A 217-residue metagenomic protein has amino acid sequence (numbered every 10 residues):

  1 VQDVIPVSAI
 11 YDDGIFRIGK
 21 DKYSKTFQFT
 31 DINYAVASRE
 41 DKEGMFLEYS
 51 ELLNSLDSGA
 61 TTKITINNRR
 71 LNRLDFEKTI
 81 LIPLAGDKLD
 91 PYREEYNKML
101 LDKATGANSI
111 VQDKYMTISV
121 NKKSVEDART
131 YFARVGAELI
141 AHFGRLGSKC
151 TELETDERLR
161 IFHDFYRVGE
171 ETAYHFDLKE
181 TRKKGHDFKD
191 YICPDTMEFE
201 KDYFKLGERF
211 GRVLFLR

Functional and structural regions predicted by a protein language model:
V1-R217: Extended, folded cores of ATP/NTP-driven motor/assembly subunits in large transport and secretion machines
